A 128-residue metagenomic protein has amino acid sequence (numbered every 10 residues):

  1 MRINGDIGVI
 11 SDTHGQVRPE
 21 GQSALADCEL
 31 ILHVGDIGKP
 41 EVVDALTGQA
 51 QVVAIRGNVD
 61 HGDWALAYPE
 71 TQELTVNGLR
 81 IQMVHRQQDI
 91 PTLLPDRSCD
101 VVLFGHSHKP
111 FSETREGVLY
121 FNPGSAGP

Functional and structural regions predicted by a protein language model:
M1-V52, D60-E70, G78-R80: N-terminal active-site segment of His-dependent metallophosphoesterases
S11-G15, G35-I37, G57-D60, R86-Q88 (+2 more regions): Active-site metal-binding loops of divalent metal-dependent hydrolases
V53, R80-Q82, Q87-P128: Conserved beta-sheet core of the metallophosphoesterase superfamily
E70-Q72, P110: Residue-level detector of beta-strand structural context in well-folded domains
